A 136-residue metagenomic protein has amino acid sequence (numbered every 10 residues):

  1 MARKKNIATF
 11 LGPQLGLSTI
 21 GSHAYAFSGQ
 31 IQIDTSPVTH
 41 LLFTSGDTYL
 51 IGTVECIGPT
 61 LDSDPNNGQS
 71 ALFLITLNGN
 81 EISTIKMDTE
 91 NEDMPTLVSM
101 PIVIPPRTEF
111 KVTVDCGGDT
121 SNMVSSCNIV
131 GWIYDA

Functional and structural regions predicted by a protein language model:
M1-A136: Beta-strand-centric surfaces of beta-sandwich/beta-rich domains
